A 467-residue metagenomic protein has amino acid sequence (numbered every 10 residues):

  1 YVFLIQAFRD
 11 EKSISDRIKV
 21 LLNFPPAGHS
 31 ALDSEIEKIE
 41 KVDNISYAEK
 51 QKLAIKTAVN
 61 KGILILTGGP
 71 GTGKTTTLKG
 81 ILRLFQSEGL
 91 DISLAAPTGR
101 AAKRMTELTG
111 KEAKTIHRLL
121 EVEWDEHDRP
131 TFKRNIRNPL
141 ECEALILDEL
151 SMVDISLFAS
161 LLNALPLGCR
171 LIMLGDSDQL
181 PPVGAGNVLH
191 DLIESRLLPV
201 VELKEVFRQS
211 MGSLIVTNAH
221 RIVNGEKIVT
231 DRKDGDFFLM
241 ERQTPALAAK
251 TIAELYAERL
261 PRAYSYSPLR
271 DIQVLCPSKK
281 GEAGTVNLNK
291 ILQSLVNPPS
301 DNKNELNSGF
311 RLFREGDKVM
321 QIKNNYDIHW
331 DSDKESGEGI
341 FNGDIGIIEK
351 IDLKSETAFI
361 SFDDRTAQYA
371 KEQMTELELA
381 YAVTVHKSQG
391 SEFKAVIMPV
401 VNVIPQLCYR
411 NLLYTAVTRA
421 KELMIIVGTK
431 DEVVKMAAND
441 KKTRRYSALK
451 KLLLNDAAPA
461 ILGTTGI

Functional and structural regions predicted by a protein language model:
Y1-A31: Interdomain "pre-motor" coupling segment immediately N-terminal to P-loop NTPase/helicase cores
D33-E49: N-terminal pre-Walker A segment at the start of P-loop NTPase domains
N44-N60: N-terminal pre-P-loop "Q-motif" helix
T57, G80, L84-L90, P97-L108 (+9 more regions): Conserved helicase motor core of SF1/SF2 NTP-dependent helicases
L64-T106, L174, F237-T244, A248 (+1 more regions): Conserved RecA-like ASCE P-loop NTPase motor core of nucleic-acid helicases/translocases
P166, R314-E315, F341, S388: Residue-level recognition of short, solvent-exposed, well-ordered loop/turn junctions that link secondary-structure
S177-G339, E349: Conserved helicase motor core of P-loop NTPases
N224, D333, N342-I467: C-terminal accessory regions
